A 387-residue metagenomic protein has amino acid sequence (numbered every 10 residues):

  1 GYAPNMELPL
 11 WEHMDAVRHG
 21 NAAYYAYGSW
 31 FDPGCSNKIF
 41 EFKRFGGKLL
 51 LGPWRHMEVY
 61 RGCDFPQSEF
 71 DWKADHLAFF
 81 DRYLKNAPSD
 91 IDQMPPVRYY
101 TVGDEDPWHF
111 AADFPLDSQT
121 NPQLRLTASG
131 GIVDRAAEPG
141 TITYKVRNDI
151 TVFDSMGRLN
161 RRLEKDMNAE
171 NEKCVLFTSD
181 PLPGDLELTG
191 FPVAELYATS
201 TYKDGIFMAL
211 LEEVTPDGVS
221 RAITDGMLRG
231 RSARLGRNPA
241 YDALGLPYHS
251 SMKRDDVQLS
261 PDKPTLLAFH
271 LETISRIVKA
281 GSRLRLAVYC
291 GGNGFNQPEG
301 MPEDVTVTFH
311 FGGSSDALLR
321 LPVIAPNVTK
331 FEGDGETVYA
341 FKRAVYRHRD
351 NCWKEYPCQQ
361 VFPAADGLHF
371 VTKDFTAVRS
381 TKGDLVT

Functional and structural regions predicted by a protein language model:
G1-D92: Active-site-proximal cap/loop segments of hydrolase catalytic domains
E58-V59, P66-T387: C-terminal, loop-rich substrate-recognition/catalytic regions characterized by aromatic stacking residues
